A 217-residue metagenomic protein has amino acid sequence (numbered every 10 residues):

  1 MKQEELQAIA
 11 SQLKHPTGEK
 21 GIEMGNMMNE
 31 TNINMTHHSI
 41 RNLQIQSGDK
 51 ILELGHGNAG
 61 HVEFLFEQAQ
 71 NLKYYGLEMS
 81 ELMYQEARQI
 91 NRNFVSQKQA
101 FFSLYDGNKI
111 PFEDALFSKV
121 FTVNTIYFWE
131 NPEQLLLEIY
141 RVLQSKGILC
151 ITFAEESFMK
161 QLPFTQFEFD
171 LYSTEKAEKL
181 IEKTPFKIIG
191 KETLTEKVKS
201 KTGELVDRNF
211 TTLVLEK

Functional and structural regions predicted by a protein language model:
M1-K20: N-terminal, positively charged/glycine-rich alpha-helical extensions of SAM-dependent methyltransferases
E30-D49: Conserved alpha-helix/loop element of class I SAM-dependent methyltransferases that forms part of the SAM/SAH-binding
K50-K109: Class I SAM-dependent methyltransferase SAM/SAH-binding core
N108-K119: A short acidic, Gly/Pro-enriched loop at the edge of an enzyme's catalytic core that lines a small-molecule cofactor
S118-N131: A short SAM/SAH-binding and catalytic strip from SAM-dependent methyltransferases
E133-S145: A short glycine-rich, Lys/Arg-flanked "PGG" loop and its adjoining helix->strand segment in the class I
I148-E178: Conserved class I S-adenosyl-L-methionine
T184, K197-K217: Core SAM-dependent methyltransferase catalytic element
